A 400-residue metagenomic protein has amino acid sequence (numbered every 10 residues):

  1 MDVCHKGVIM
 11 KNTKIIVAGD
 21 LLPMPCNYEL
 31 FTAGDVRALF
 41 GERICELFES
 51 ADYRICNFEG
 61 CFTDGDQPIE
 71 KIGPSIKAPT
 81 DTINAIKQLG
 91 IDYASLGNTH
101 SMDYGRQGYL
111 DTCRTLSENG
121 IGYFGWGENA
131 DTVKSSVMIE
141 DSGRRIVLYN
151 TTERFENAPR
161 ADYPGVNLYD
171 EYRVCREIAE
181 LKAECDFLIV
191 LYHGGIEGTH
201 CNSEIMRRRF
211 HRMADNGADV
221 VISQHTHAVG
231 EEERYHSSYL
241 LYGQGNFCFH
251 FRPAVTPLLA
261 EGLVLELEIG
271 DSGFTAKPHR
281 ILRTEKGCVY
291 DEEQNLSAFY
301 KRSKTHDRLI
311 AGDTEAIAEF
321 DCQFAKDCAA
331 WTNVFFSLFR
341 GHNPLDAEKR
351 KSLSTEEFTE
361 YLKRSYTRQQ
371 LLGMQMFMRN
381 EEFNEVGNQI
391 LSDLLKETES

Functional and structural regions predicted by a protein language model:
G7-G105: N-terminal catalytic scaffold of extracellular/periplasmic and nuclease hydrolases that process anionic headgroups
T13-D20, R145-E153, I189-L191, L241-Q244 (+1 more regions): Active-site-proximal beta-strand elements of phosphoester/diester hydrolases
M24-C26, F62-G65, T99-C113, A130-S135 (+4 more regions): Active-site environment of divalent metal-dependent phosphoester hydrolases
C26-E42, I76-K77, M138-L188, R208 (+1 more regions): Binuclear metal-dependent hydrolase catalytic cores centered on His/Asp/Glu-rich metal-binding motifs
A51-T63, N98, T151, I178-C201: Short acidic, glycine-rich surface-loop motifs adjacent to enzyme active sites
G65-K87, F187-D219: Active-site-proximal segments of metal-dependent phosphoesterases and phosphodiesterases across multiple
G90-Y93, E204-L263: Conserved beta-sheet core of the metallophosphoesterase superfamily
V264-S400: A short C-terminal boundary segment appended to hydrolase-like catalytic domains
